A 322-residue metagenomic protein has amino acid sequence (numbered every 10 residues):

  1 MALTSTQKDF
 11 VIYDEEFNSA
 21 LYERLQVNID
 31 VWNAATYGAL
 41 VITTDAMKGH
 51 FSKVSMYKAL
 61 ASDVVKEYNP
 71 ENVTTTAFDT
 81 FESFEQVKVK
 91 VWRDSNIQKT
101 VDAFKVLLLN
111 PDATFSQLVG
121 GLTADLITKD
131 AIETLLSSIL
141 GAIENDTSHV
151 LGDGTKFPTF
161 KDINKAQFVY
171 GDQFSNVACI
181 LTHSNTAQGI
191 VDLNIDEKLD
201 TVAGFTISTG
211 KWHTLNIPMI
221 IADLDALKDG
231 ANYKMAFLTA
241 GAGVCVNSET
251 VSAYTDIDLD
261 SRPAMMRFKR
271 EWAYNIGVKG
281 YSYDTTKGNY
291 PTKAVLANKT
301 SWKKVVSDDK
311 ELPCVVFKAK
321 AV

Functional and structural regions predicted by a protein language model:
M1-K88, A231, V306-V322: N-terminal "assembly arms/tails" that initiate or stabilize quaternary assembly in self-assembling proteins
M1-W32, S248-S252, D256-V322: Protruding loop/beta-arch "assembly-hinge" segments enriched in small, turn-prone residues
L3-K8, N145-D153, G243-V244: Extended alpha-helical solenoid/rod scaffold regions of large eukaryotic vesicle-tethering complex subunits
V65-K66, G189-D192, G230, G277: Short helix/loop capping segments that flank catalytic or ligand/cofactor-binding pockets
E82-T147, I180, I257-G280: Long, contiguous amphipathic alpha-helices that act as assembly "spine/axial" helices in icosahedral shell and virion
A103-Q173, N289-V322: Alpha-helical scaffold segments that mediate packing/assembly in large oligomeric complexes
G141-I220: Extended, solvent-exposed, turn-rich assembly/linker loops in the middle of proteins
S184-A187, G204-R267: Extended serine/threonine-enriched, polar tracts that run as long, contiguous segments within proteins
